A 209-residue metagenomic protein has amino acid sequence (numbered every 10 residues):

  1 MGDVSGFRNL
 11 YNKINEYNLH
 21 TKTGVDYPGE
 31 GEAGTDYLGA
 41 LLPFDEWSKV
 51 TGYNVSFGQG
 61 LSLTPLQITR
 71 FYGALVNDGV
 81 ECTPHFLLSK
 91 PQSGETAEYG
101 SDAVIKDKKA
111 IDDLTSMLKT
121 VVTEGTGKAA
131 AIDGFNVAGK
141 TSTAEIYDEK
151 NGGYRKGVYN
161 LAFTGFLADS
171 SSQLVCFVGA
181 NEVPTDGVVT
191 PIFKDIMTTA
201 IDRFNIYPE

Functional and structural regions predicted by a protein language model:
M1-V178: Beta-lactam-recognizing serine transpeptidase/beta-lactamase-like catalytic domain environment
P65-R70, V188-D195: Short amphipathic alpha-helical face segments that pack within enzyme cores and frequently flank/anchor catalytic
T96-D102, T190-E209: Short, gly/Ser/Thr-rich active-site loops of penicillin-recognizing serine hydrolases
Q173, T185-G187: Intrinsically disordered, low-complexity acidic/polar segments
A180-V183: Ligand-site clamp/hinge motif
